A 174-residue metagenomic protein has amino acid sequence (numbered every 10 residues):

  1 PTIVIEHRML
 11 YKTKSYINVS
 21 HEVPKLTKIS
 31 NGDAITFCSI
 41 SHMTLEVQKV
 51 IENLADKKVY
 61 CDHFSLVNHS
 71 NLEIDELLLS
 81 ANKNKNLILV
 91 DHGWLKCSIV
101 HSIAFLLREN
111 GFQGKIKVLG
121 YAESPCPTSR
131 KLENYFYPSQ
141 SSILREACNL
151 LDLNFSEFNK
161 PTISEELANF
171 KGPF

Functional and structural regions predicted by a protein language model:
R8-F174: Thiamine diphosphate
